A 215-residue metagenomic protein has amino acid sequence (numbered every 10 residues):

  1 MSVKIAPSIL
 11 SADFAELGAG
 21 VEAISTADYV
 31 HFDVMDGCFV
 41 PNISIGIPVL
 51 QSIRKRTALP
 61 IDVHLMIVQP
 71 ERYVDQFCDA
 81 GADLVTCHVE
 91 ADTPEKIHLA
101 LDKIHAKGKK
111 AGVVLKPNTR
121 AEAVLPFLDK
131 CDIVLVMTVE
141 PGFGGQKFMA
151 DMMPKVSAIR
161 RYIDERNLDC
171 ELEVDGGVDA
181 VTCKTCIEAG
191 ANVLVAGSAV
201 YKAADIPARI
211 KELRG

Functional and structural regions predicted by a protein language model:
M1-T86, A91-L99, K109-A111, E122-C131 (+4 more regions): Conserved N-terminal beta1-alpha1 strand-loop-helix module at the mouth
H31-D33, L172-V174, A196: Short beta-strand segments at enzyme active-site cores
D102: Catalytic pocket-lining loop regions of alpha/beta-barrel enzymes, especially the amidohydrolase/enolase/GH5 lineages
H105: Anion (oxyanion) recognition and catalysis
N118-R120: Short, polar loop motifs at secondary-structure junctions
E140, K147-V193: Active-site/ligand-binding-proximal alpha/beta "capping" segment
